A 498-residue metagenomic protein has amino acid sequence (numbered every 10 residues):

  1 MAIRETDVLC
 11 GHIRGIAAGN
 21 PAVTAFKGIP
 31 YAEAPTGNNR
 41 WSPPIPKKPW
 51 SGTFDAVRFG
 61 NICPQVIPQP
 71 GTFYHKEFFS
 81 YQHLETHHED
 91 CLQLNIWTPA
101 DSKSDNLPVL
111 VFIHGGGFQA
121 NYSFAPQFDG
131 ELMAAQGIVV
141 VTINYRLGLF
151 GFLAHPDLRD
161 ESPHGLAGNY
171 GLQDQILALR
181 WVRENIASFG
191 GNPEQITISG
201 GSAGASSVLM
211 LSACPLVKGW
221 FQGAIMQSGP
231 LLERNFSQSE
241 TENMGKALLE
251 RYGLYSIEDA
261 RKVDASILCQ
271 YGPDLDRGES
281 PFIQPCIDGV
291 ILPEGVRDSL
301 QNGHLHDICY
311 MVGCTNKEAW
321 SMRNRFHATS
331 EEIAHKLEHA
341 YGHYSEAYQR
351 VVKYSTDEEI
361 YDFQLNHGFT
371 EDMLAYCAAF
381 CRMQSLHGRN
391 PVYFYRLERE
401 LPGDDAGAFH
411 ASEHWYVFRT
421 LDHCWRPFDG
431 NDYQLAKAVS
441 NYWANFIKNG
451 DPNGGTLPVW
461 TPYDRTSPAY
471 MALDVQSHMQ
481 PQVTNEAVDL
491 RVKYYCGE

Functional and structural regions predicted by a protein language model:
M1-N169, P193, E279, F428-V439 (+3 more regions): Non-catalytic accessory segments of hydrolases
C10, D174, N192, I287-D288 (+1 more regions): Acidic/polar residues in short coil/turn loops that connect beta-strands within repeat-based beta-sheet scaffolds
T24, E89-L92, Q173-I176, R180 (+7 more regions): A structural signal for well-ordered alpha-helical segments within the folded catalytic domains of diverse enzymes
A34-R40, A319-M322, G403-D404, Q480-P481: Short, solvent-exposed loop/turn elements at domain surfaces
K76-I257, L300-M322: Serine-hydrolase-like catalytic core of hydrolytic proteins
R146-L149, S199-A203, R396-D404, P458-D464: Short, solvent-exposed turn/loop segments enriched in Gly/Ser/Thr/Pro and often Arg
E194-I196, Y255-D259, F394, G454-W460: Surface-exposed patches in mature extracellular/periplasmic domains of secreted proteins
Y255, D259-G430, Y442, N449: Substrate-gating cap/lid region and adjacent catalytic-acid/histidine neighborhood within extracellular/lumenal
